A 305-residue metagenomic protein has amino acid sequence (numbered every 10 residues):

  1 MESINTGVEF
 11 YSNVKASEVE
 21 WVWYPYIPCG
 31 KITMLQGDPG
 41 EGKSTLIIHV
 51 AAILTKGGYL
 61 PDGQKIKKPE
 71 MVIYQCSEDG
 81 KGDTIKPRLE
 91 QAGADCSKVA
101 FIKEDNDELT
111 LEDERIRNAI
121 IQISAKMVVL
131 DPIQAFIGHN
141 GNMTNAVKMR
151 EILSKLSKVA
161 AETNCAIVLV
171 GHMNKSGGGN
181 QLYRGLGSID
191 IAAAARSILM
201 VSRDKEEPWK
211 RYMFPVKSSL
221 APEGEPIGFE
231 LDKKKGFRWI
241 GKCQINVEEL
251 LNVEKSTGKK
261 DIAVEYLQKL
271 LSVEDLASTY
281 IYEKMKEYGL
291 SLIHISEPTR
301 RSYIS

Functional and structural regions predicted by a protein language model:
E2, V8-Y11, S17-E18, V22-Y24 (+7 more regions): Conserved inter-motif catalytic segment of the P-loop NTP-binding fold
C29-T33, E70: Pre-Walker A (Motif I) flank of P-loop NTPase domains
M34-L35, G40, T45, Q75 (+2 more regions): Phosphate-binding/switch region of NTP-binding enzymes
L46, V50: Hydrophobic positions on the alpha1 helix immediately C-terminal to the Walker A/P-loop
A135, K175, R301: Residues immediately C-terminal
D275-M285: Short acidic, hydrophobic short linear motifs in intrinsically disordered regions
E287-L292: Short, basic interhelical loop/turn and adjoining N-cap of the next helix at nucleic-acid- or acidic-partner-contacting
I293-S305: Single conserved hydrophobic/aromatic residue that forms the stacking wall/gate of nucleotide- or nucleobase-binding
